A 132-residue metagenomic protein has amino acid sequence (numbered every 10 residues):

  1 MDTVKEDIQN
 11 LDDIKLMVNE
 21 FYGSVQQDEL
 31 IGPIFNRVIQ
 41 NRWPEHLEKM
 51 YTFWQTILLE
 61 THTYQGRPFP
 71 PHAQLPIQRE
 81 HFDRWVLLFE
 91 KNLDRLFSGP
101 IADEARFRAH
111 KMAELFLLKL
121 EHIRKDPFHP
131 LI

Functional and structural regions predicted by a protein language model:
M1-I132: Core of compact, soluble alpha-helical bundle domains
